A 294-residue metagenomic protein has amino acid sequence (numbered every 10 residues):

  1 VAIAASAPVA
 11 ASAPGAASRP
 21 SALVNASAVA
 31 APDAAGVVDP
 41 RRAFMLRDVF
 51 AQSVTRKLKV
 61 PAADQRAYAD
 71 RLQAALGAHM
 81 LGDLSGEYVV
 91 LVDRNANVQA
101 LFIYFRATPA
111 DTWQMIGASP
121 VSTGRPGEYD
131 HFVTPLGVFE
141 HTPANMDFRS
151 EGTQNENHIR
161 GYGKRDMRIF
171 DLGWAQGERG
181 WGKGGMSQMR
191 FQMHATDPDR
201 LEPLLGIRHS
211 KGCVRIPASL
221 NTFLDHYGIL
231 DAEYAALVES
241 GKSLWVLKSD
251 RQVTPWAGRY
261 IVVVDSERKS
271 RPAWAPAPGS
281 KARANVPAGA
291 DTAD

Functional and structural regions predicted by a protein language model:
V1-V214, A218-D294: N-terminal pre-domains immediately preceding structured catalytic cores
